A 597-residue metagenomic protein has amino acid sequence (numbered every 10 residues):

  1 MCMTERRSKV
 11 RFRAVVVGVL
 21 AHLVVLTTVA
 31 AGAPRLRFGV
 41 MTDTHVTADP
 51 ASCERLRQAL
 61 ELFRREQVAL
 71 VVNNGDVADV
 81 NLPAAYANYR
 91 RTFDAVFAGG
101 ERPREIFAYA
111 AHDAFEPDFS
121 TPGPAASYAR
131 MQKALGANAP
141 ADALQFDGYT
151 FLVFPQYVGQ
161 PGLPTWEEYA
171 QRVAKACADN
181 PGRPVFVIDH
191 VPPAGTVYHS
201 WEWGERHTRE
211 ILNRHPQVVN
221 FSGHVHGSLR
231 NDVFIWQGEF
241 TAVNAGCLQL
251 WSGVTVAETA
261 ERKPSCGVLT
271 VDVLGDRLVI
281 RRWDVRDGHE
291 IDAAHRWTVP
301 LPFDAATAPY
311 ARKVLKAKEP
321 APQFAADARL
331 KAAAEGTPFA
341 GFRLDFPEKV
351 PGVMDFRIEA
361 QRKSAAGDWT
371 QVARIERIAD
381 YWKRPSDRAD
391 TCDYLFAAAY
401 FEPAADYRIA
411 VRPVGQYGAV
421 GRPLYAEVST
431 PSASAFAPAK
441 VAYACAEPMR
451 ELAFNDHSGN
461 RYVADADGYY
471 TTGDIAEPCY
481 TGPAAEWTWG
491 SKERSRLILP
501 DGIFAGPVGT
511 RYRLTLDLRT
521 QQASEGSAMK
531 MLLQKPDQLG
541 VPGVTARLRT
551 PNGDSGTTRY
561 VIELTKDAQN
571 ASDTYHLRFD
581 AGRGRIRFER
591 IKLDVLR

Functional and structural regions predicted by a protein language model:
A33-L70, Y128-A137, D142, Q171-K175 (+2 more regions): Metal-dependent phosphoesterase/phosphodiesterase active-site architecture
L82-K175, D179-N180, R206-Q217, R230-D272 (+1 more regions): Extended active-site neighborhood of metal-dependent phosphoesterases/phosphodiesterases
V173-Y198: Short acidic, glycine-rich surface-loop motifs adjacent to enzyme active sites
K316, A433-D474: Extracellular carbohydrate-recognition regions
C445-M449, I498-S524, Y560-I562, I591: Extra-cytoplasmic beta-strand recognition segments
A466-S495: Short carbohydrate-recognition loop motifs
M529, Y560-D594: Extracellular beta-strand ligand-recognition surfaces/modules
Q538-S572: Extracellular carbohydrate recognition and processing domains and analogous Trp-centered ligand-binding platforms
